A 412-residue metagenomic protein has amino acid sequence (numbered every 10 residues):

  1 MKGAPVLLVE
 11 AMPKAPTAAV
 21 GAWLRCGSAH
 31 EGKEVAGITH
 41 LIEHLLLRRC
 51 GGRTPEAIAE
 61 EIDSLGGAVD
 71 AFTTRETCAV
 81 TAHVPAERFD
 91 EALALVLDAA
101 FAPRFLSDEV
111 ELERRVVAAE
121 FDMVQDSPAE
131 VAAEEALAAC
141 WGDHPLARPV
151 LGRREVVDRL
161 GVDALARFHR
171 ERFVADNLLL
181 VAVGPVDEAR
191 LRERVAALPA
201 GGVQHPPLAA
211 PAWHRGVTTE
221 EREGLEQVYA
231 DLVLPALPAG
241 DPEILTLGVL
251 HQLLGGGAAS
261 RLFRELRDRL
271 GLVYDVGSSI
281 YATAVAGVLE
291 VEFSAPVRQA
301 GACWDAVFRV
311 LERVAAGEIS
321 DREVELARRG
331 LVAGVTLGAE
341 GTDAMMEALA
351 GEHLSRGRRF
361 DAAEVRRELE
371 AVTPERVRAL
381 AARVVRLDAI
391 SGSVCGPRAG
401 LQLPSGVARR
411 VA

Functional and structural regions predicted by a protein language model:
M1-V6, P13: Non-catalytic terminal extensions that flank enzyme cores
P5, P16-V20, E76-C78, D176 (+2 more regions): Envelope-exposed proteins and targeting segments
L7-V9, A22, L180, L232 (+2 more regions): Generic preference for hydrophobic
V9, S28, A147, G201 (+1 more regions): A glycine- and charged-residue-rich anion-binding loop/surface
V9-P16, G21-W23, H205-F263, L270: His/Glu-based metal-binding/catalytic segments typifying zinc-dependent metallopeptidases
K14, A19-A86, G256-L272: M16/MPP (pitrilysin/insulinase) zinc-metallopeptidase core fold and M16-derived inactive scaffolds
H30-G37, C50, P238-L250, L254 (+3 more regions): Short alpha-helix boundary/capping segments
P55-P206, L237-P238, T246, D268-A412: Charge-rich, well-structured scaffold segments of protease-associated domains
